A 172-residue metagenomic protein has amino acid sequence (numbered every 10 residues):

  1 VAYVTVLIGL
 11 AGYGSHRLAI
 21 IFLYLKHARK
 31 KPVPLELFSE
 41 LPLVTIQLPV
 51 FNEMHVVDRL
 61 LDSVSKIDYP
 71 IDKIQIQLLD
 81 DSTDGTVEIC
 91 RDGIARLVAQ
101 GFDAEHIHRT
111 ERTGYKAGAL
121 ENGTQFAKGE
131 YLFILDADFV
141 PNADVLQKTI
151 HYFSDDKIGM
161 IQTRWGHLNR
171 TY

Functional and structural regions predicted by a protein language model:
V1-E40: N-terminal membrane-anchoring/stem segments of glycan-assembly enzymes
K30-Y172: Internal catalytic domains of large membrane-associated glycosyltransferases
